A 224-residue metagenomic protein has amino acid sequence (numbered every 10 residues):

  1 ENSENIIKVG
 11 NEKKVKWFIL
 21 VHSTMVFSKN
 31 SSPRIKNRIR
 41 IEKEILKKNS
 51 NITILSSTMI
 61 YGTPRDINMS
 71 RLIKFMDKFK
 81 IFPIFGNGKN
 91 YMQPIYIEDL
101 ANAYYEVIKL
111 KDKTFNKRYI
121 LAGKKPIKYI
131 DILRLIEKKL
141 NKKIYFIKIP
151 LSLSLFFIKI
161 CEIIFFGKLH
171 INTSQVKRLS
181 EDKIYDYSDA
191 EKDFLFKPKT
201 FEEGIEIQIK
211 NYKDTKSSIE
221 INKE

Functional and structural regions predicted by a protein language model:
E1-L20, F27-K47: NAD(P)-cofactor binding segment of oxidoreductase domains
I19-S23, S56-T58, A122: Active-site beta-alpha turn of Rossmann-fold NAD(P)-dependent dehydrogenases/reductases
T24-V26, T58-Y61, F79: Active-site segment of SDR-like NAD(P)-dependent oxidoreductases
N30, L55-R71, N90-Y91, I127: Flexible, glycine-rich beta-alpha linker
E44-T63, F75: Conserved beta-loop-beta element that borders a ligand/cofactor-binding pocket
R71-Q93, K138, K143-D182: Alpha-helical membrane-targeting segments
K74-I95, D99, A103-V107, K113-F115 (+1 more regions): A conserved pocket-lining segment of Rossmann-fold NAD(P)-dependent short-chain dehydrogenase/reductase
L110-H170, Y187, K192-E224: Mid/C-terminal beta-alpha module of Rossmann-like enzyme folds, strongest in SDR-family dehydrogenases/epimerases
